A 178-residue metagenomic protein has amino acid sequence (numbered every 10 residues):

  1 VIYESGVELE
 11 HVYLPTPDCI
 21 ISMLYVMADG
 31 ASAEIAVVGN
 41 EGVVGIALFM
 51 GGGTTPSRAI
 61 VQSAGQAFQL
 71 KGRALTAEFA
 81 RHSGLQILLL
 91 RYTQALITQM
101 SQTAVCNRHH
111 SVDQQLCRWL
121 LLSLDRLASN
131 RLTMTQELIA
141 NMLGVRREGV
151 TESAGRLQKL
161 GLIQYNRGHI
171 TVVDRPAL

Functional and structural regions predicted by a protein language model:
V1-T16: Regulatory nucleotide-sensing modules
H11-V12, I35, A67-F68, R131 (+2 more regions): A residue-level structural signature of the nucleotidyltransferase/glycosyltransferase Rossmann-like core
C19-Y25, Q66-A67: Short beta-strand segments in beta-sandwich/barrel cores
V26-I35: Short alpha-helix-to-loop micro-motif enriched in aromatics/charged/Gly
E34-Q94, T98, Q102: Cyclic-nucleotide recognition modules
S63-A64, F79-R146: Polybasic "coupling" helices that flank or enter modular domains
L122-L178: Phosphate-/nucleic-acid-contacting segments
